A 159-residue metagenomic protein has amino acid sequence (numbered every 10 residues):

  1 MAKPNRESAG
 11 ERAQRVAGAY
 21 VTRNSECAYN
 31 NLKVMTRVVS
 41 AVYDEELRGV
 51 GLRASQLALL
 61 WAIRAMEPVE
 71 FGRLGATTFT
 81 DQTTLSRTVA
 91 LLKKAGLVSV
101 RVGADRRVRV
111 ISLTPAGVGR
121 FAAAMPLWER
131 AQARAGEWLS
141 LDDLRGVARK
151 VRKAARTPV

Functional and structural regions predicted by a protein language model:
M1-R23: Short, intrinsically disordered or compositionally biased N-terminal tails of bacterial proteins
R6, E11, P68, A90-R149: Charged, amphipathic alpha-helical coiled-coil/dimerization segments
V16, E45, G49, R130 (+1 more regions): General structural signal for alpha-helix termini and helix-helix connectors
T22-E26, N30-K33, R37-T84, A95 (+3 more regions): N-terminal helix-turn-helix DNA-binding core of bacterial DNA-binding proteins
R145-V159: Exposed, interaction-prone assembly regions rather than primary DNA-binding/catalytic cores
